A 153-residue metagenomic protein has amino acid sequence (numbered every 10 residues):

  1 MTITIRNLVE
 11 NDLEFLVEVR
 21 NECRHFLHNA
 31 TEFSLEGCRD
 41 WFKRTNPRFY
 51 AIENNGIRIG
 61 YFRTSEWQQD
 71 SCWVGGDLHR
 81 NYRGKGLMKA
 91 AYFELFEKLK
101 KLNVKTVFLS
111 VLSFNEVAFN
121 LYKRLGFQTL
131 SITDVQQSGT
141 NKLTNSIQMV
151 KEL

Functional and structural regions predicted by a protein language model:
T2-E18: A short beta-loop-alpha structural element at the N-terminal edge of CoA-dependent acyl/N-acetyltransferase catalytic
L8, L78, V111: Hydrophobic adenine-recognition pocket in adenosine-nucleotide-binding enzymes
R24-R83, K98, E152: Acetyl-CoA-dependent GNAT
L78, G84-K98, N120-R124: Conserved acetyl-CoA-binding loop-helix of GNAT-fold acetyltransferases
L99-S110: Conserved GNAT acetyl-CoA-binding A-motif
L109-F119, V135-K142: Conserved beta-strand-loop-alpha-helix junction that forms the acyl-donor binding cleft
K123-T133: Conserved acetyl-CoA-binding loop of GNAT-fold acetyltransferases
N141-L153: Terminal substrate-recognition subdomain of acyl/acetyltransferases
